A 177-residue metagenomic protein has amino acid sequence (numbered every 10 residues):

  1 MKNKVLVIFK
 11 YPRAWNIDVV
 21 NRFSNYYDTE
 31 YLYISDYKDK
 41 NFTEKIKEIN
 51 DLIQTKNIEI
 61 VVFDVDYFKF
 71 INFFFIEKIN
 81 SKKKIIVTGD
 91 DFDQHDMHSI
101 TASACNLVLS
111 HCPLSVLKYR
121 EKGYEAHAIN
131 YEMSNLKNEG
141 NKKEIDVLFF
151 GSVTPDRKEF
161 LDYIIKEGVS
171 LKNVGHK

Functional and structural regions predicted by a protein language model:
K2-N50, T55-K56, F63-F75, T88-K177: Nucleotide-sugar donor-binding catalytic core of glycosyltransferases
N57-I58, N80: Short, solvent-exposed loop/edge-beta patches enriched in aromatic
K78-I86: Short beta-strand/loop segments at the ligand-binding rim of alpha/beta enzyme cores
